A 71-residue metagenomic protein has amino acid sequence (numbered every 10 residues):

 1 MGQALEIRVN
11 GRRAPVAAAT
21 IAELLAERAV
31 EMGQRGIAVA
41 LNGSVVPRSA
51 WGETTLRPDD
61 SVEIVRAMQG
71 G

Functional and structural regions predicted by a protein language model:
M1-G70: Ubiquitin-like/PB1-type beta-grasp interaction modules and other compact soluble beta-rich domains
